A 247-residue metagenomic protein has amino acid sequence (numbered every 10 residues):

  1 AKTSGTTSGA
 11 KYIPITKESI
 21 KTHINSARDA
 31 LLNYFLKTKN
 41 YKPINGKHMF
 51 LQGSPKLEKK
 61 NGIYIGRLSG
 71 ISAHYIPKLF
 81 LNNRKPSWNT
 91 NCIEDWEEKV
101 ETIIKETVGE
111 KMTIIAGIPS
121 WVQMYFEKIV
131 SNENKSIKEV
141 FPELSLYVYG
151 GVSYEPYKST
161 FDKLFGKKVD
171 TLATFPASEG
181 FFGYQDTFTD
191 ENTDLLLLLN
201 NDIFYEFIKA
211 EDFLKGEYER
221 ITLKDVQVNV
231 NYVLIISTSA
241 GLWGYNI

Functional and structural regions predicted by a protein language model:
A1, T16-S19, C92-D95: Asp/Glu-centered strand-loop micro-motifs enriched in Gly/Pro and often flanked by an aromatic residue
A1-I13: Conserved adenylation A10 loop of the ANL superfamily
K11-P14, F35-G46, T113, V169-L172: Short secondary-structure capping/junction motifs at helix and strand boundaries
I13-I15, N61, E127: Short, solvent-exposed loop/turn and secondary-structure capping segments
P14, E18-H23, Y147-V148, T171: Long, hydrophobic, well-ordered secondary-structure blocks that form the structural core and pocket-lining surfaces
T16-T38: Conserved structural elements of the adenylate-forming
Y34-K78, E94: Conserved AMP-binding loop of ANL adenylate-forming enzymes
S72-I247: Active-site glycine/GP-rich loop and adjacent strand/helix microenvironment that borders small-molecule binding pockets
